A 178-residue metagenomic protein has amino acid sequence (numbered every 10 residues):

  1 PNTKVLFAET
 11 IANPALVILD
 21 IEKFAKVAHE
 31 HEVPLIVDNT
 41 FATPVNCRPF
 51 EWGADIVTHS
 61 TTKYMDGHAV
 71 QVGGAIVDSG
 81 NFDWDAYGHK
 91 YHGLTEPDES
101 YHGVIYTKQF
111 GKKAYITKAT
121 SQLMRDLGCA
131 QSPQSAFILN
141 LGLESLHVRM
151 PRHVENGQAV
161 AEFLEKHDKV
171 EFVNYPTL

Functional and structural regions predicted by a protein language model:
P1-K166, N174: Conserved PLP-enzyme active-site core in the AAT-like
E171-L178: Conserved PLP-binding catalytic core of the aspartate aminotransferase-like
